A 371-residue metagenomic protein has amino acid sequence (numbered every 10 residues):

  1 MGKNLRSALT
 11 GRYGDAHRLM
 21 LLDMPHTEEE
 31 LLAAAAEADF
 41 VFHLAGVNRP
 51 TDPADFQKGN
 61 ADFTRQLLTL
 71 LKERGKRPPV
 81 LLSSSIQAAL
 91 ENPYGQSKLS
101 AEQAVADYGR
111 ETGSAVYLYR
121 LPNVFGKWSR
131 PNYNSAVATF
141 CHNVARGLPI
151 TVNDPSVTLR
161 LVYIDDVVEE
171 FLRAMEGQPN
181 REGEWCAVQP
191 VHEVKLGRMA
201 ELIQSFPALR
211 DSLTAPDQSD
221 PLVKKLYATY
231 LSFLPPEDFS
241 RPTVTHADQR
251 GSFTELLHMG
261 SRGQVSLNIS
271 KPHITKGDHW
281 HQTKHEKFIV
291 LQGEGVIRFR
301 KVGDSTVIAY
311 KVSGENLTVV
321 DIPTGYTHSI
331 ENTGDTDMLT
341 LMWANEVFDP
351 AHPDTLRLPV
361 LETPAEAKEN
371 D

Functional and structural regions predicted by a protein language model:
P25-Q66, L70-R74, Q87-E91: NAD(P)H-binding glycine-rich loop region in Rossmannoid oxidoreductase-like domains and their noncatalytic homologs
R65-A101, G109-T112, Y117-Y119: Conserved Rossmann-fold NAD(P)-dependent oxidoreductase catalytic core, especially the SDR/UDP-sugar
Q103-W128, H142, L148-V157: Conserved beta-loop-beta element that borders a ligand/cofactor-binding pocket
P131-T139, S156-E176, K195-E201: Substrate-positioning beta->alpha
H142-V162, P179-V188: A conserved pocket-lining segment of Rossmann-fold NAD(P)-dependent short-chain dehydrogenase/reductase
R173-V244: Mid/C-terminal beta-alpha module of Rossmann-like enzyme folds, strongest in SDR-family dehydrogenases/epimerases
F239-D278, K284: A short glycine-rich, His/Asp/Glu-containing loop-to-beta-strand
K301-G325: Short acidic-glycine-tyrosine-enriched beta hairpin
